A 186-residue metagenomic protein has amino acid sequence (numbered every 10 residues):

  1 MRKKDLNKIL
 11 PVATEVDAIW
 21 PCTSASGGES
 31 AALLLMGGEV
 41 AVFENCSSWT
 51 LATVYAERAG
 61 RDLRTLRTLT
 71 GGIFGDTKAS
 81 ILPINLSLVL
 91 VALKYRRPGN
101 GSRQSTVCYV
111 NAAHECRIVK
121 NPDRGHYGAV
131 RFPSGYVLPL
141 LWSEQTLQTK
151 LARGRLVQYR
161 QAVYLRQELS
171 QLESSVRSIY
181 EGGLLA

Functional and structural regions predicted by a protein language model:
M1-V110, H114-A186: Eukaryotic intrinsically disordered, low-complexity regulatory linkers and tails enriched in Ser/Thr/Pro
